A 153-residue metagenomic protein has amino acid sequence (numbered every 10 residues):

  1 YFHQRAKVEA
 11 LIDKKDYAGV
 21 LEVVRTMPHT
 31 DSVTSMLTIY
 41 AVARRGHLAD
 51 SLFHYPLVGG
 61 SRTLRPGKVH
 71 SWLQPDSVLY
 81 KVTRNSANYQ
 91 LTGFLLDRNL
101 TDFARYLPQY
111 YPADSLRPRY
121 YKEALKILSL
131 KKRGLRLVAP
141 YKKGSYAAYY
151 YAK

Functional and structural regions predicted by a protein language model:
F2-N99, R105: Soluble catalytic regions of membrane-associated enzymes that act on cell-envelope and secretory-pathway components
S71-K153: Solvent-exposed soluble domains appended to multi-pass membrane proteins
